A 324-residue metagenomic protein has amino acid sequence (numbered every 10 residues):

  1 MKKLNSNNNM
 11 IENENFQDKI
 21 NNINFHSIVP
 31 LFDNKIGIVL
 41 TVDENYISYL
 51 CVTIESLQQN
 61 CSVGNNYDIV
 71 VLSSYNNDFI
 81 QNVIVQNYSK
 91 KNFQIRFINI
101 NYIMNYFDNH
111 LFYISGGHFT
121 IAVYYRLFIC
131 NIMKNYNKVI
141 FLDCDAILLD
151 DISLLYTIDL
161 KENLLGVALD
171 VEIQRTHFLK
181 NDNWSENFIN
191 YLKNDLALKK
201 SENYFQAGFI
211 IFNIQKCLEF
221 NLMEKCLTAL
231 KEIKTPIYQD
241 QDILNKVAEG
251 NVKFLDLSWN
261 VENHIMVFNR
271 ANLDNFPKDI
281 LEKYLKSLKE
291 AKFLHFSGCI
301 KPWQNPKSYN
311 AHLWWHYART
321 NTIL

Functional and structural regions predicted by a protein language model:
K2-N5, N9-I36, V42, V52 (+3 more regions): A glycosyltransferase accessory/donor-loop signature
G37-L40, L57, D68-V71, L294: Hydrophobic targeting segments
S56-G64: Short, acidic, metal-binding catalytic loop of nucleotide-sugar glycosyltransferases
Y67-S74, V167: Short internal beta-strands
Y75-N82, Q174-T176: Short, charged/polar "capping" segments at the starts of alpha-helices and the immediately preceding loops
F79-K91: Short, aromatic/basic amphipathic alpha-helical patches
Y88-I129: Active-site-proximal specificity loops/subdomain of glycosyltransferases
I103, A122-K180, Q206, I211-F212 (+1 more regions): GT-A fold catalytic core of metal-dependent nucleotide-sugar glycosyltransferases, centered on the diacidic
